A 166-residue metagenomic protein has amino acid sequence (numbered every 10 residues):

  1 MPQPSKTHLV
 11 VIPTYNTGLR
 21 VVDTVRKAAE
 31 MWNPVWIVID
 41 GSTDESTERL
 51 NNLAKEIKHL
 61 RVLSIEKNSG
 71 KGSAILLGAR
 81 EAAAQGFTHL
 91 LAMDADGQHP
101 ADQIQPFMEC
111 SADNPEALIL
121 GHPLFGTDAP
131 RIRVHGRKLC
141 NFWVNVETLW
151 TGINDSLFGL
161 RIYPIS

Functional and structural regions predicted by a protein language model:
T7-L9, P34: Cell-envelope/extracellular polymer assembly enzymes that use nucleotide-activated donors
T14, V38-G41, I65: Conserved sequence signature across two-component system core domains
Y15-M31: Short, well-formed alpha-helical segments that are part of the catalytic scaffolds of diverse glycosyltransferases
L19-D23, D44-L53: Acidic helix N-cap motif at the loop->helix transition within catalytic regions of sugar-transfer enzymes
I39-E48, G97: A conserved acidic beta->alpha catalytic loop
I65-K67, G72-A84, A101-S166: Acceptor/aglycone-binding surface of glycosyltransferases and processive sugar-polymer synthases
F87-Q98: Short beta-strand-to-loop acidic/aromatic patch adjacent to the donor-nucleotide binding site
